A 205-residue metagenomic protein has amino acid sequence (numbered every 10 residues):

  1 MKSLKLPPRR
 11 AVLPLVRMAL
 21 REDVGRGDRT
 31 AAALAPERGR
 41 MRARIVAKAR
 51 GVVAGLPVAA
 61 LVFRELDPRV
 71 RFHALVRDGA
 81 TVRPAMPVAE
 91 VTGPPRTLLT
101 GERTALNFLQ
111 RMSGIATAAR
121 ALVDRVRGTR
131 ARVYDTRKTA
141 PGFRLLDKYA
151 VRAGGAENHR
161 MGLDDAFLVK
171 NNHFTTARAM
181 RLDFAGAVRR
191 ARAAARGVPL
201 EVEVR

Functional and structural regions predicted by a protein language model:
K2-R205: Acidic/glycine-rich phosphate/pyrophosphate-binding loops and surrounding catalytic core that coordinate Mg2+
